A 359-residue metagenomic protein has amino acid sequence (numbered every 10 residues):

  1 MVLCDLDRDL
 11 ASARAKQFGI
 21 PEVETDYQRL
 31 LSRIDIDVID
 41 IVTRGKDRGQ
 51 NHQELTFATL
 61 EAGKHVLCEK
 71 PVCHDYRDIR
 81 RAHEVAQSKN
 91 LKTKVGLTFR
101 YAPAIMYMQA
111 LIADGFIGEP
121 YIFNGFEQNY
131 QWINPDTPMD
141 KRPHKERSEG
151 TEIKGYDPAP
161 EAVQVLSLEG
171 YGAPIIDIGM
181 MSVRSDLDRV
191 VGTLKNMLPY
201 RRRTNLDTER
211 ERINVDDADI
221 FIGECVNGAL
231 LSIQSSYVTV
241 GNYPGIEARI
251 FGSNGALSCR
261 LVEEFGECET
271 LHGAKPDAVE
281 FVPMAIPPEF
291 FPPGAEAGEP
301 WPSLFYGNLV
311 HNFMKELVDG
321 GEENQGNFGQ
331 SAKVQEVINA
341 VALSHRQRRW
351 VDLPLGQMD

Functional and structural regions predicted by a protein language model:
M1-F18: N-terminal Rossmann-like dinucleotide-binding module
R14-I20, R81, V85-A86: Short, conserved SAM-binding/catalytic segment of Class I S-adenosyl-L-methionine-dependent methyltransferases
I20-Y27: Conserved SAM-binding strand-loop segment of SAM-dependent methyltransferases
V38, G49-Y101, G115: Beta-strand-loop-alpha-helix segment that lines the small-molecule cofactor/substrate pocket of alpha/beta enzymes
V42-T43: Glycine-rich, N-terminal phosphate-binding loop of Rossmann-like dinucleotide-binding domains
R100-R212, R348: Predominantly a Rossmann-like dinucleotide-binding segment in NAD(P)-dependent oxidoreductases
G118-I122, L343-D359: C-terminal capping/lid region of NAD(P)-dependent oxidoreductase domains
K145, L194, R201-R212, I220 (+5 more regions): C-terminal glycine/acidic-rich active-site capping loop/insertion
